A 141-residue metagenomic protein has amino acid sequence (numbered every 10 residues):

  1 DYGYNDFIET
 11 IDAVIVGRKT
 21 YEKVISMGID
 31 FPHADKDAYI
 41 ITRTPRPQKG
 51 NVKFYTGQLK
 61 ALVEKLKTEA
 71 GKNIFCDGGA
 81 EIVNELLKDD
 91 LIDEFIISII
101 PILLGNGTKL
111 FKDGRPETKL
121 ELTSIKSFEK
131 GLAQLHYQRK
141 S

Functional and structural regions predicted by a protein language model:
D1-S141: Enzymes that bind and transform nitrogen-containing heteroaromatic metabolites
